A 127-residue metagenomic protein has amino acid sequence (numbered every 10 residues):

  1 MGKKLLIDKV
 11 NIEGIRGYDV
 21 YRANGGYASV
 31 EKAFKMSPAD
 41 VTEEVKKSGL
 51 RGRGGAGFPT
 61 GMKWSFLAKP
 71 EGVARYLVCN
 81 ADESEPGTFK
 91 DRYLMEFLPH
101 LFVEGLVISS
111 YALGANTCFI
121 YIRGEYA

Functional and structural regions predicted by a protein language model:
M1-A127: Feature of Fe-S/electron-transfer and energy-metabolism proteins that preferentially highlights extended coupling
